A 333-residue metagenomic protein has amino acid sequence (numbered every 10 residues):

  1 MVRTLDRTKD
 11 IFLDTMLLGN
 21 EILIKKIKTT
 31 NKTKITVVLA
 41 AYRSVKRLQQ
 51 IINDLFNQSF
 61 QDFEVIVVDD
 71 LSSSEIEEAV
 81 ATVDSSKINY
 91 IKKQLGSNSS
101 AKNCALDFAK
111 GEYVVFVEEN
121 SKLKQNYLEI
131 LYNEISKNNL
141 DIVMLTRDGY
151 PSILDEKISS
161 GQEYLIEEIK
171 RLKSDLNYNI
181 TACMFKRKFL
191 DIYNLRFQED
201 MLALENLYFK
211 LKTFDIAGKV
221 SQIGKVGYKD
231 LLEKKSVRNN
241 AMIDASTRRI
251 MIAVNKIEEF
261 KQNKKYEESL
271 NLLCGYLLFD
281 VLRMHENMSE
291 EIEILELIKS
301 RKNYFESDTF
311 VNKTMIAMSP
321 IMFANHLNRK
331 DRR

Functional and structural regions predicted by a protein language model:
M1-D54: N-proximal low-complexity "stem/linker" segments adjacent to membrane-targeting elements
M1-L23, K137, N287-R333: Membrane-interface aromatic/basic loop that binds lipid-linked glycans or pyrophosphate carriers, typified by
T33-T36, E64, Y208: Cell-envelope/extracellular polymer assembly enzymes that use nucleotide-activated donors
I52-K92: Acidic donor-binding segment of Leloir-type glycosyltransferases
K93-A109: Glycine-rich, basic loop-to-helix element that forms the pyrophosphate-binding segment of sugar-nucleotide handling
N98, S121-V220, L232-A245: Donor-binding/catalytic cores of nucleotide-activated saccharide and glycerol-phosphate transferases/polymerases
V114: Short aromatic/hydrophobic "clamp" motif used to bind/position activated sugar donors
K225-K234, N239-E268, M288-F305: Catalytic core of nucleotide-sugar-dependent glycosyltransferases
